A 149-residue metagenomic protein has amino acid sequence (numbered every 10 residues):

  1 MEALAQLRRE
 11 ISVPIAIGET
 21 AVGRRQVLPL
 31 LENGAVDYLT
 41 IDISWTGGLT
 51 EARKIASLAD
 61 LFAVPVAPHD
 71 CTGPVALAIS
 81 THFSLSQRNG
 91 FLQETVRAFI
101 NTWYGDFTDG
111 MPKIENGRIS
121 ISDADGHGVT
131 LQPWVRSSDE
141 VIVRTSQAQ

Functional and structural regions predicted by a protein language model:
M1-R118, S122: Shared catalytic-loop signature of beta/alpha-barrel
T108-Q149: C-terminal extensions of enzymes
